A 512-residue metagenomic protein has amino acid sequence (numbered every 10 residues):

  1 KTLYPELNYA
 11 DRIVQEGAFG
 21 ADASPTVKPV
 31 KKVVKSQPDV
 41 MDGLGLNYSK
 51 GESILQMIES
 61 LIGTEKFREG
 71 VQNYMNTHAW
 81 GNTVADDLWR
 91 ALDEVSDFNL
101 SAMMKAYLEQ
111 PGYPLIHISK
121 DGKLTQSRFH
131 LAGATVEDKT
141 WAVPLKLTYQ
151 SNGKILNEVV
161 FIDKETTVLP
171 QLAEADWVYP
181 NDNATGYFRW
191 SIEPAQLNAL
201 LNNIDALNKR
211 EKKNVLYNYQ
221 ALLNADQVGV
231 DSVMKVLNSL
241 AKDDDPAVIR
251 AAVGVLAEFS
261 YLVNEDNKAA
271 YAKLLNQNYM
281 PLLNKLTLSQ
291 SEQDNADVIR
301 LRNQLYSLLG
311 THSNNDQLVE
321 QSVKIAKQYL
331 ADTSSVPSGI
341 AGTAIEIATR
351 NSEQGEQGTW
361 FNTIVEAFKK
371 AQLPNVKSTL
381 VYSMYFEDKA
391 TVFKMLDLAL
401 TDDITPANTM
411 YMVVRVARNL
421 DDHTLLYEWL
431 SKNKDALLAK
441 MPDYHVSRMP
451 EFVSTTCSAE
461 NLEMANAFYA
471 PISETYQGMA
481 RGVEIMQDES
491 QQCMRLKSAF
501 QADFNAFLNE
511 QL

Functional and structural regions predicted by a protein language model:
K1-E137, N152, E258, L262-K285 (+3 more regions): Hydrophobic alpha-helical and helix-loop surface patches within well-folded domains that function as non-catalytic
Q15-A23, L44-K50, T125, A134-D138 (+2 more regions): Long, ordered, helix-rich scaffold segments
V143-Y149: Short polybasic amphipathic segments
I162-K164: Short proline/glycine- and polar residue-rich coil/turn motifs
